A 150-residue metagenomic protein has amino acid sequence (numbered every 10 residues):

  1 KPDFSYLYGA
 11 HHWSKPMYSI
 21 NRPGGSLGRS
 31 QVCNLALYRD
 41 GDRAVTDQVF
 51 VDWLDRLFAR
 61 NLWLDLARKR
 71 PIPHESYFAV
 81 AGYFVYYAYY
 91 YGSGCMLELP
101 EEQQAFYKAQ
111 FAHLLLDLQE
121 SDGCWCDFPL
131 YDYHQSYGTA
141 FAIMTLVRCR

Functional and structural regions predicted by a protein language model:
K1-Q110, C126-R150: An alpha-helical repeat/solenoid feature that recognizes helix-turn-helix modules
F106-D122: Short glycine/proline-rich, acidic loop/turn segments that cap or connect secondary-structure elements
